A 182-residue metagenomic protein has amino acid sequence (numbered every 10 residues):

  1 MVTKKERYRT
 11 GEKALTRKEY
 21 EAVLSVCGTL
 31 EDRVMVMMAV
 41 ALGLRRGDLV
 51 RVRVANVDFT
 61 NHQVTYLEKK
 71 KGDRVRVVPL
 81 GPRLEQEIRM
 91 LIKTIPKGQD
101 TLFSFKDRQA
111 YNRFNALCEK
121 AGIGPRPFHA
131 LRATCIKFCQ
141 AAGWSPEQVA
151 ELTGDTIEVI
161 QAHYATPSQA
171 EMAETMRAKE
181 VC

Functional and structural regions predicted by a protein language model:
M1-E21, G72-P82, K97-T101: DNA breakage-rejoining catalytic core of tyrosine-based enzymes
V2-T3, R7-R9, K13-R46: Basic, Lys/Arg- and aromatic-enriched nucleic-acid-binding interface segment
R17-E19, L42, R46, R51-M90 (+1 more regions): Conserved tyrosine-mediated DNA breakage-rejoining catalytic core shared by Y-recombinases
Y20, E31-R33, Y111, R132-A133 (+1 more regions): Short, leucine-enriched amphipathic alpha-helices that occur as contiguous helical runs
M37, A41, R132-T156, A170: C-terminal catalytic core of tyrosine-transesterase DNA break-rejoin enzymes
E68-G72, P146, T153-R177: Catalytic-site neighborhood detector that most strongly recognizes the C-terminal catalytic loop/helix of tyrosine
G81-P125: Active-site/catalytic core of tyrosine-dependent DNA strand-transfer enzymes
